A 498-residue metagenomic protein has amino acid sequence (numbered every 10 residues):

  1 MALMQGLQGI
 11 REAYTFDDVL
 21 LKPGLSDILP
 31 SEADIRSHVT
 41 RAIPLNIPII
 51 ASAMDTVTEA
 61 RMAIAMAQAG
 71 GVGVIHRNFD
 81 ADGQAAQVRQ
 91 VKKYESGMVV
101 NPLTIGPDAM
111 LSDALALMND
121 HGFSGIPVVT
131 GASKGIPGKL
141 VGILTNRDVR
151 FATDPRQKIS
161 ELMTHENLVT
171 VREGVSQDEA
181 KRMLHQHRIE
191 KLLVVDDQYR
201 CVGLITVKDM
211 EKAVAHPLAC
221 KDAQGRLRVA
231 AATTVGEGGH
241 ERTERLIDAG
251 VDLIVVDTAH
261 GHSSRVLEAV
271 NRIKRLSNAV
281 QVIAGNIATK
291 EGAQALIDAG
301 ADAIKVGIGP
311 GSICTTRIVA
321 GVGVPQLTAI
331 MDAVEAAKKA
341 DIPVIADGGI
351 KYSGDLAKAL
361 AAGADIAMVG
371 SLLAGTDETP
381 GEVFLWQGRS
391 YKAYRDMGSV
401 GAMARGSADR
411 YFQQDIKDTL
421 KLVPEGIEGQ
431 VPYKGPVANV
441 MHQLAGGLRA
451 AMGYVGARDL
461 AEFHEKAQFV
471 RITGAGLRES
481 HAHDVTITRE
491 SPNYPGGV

Functional and structural regions predicted by a protein language model:
M1-L25, I105, R172, R182 (+4 more regions): Alpha/beta catalytic cores of nucleotide-metabolism and tRNA/nucleoside-modifying enzymes
S31, D80-R89, P137, T153-R156 (+6 more regions): Active-site-adjacent beta->alpha loops and helix N-cap segments on the catalytic face of soluble alpha/beta enzymes
A33-L45, S52-M54, G83-F123, V128-G131 (+5 more regions): Bateman/CBS regulatory modules and CBS-like beta-alpha motifs in cytosolic regions of diverse proteins
P44-A51, G97-P102, E166, D222-A232 (+3 more regions): Short beta-strand/loop segments at the ligand-binding rim of alpha/beta enzyme cores
R61-I64, E241-A249, V282, A288-V306 (+2 more regions): Catalytic cores of alpha/beta
Q68-G83, V251-S263, D302-A320, I350-F384: Glycine-rich phosphate-binding active-site loops on the catalytic face of alpha/beta enzymes
V74-N78, L103-I105, G125-V129, T170-V171 (+6 more regions): Catalytic beta/alpha-barrel core
R77-V91, P137-V149, T153, L184 (+3 more regions): Terminal amphipathic helices with adjacent charged low-complexity linkers/tails
